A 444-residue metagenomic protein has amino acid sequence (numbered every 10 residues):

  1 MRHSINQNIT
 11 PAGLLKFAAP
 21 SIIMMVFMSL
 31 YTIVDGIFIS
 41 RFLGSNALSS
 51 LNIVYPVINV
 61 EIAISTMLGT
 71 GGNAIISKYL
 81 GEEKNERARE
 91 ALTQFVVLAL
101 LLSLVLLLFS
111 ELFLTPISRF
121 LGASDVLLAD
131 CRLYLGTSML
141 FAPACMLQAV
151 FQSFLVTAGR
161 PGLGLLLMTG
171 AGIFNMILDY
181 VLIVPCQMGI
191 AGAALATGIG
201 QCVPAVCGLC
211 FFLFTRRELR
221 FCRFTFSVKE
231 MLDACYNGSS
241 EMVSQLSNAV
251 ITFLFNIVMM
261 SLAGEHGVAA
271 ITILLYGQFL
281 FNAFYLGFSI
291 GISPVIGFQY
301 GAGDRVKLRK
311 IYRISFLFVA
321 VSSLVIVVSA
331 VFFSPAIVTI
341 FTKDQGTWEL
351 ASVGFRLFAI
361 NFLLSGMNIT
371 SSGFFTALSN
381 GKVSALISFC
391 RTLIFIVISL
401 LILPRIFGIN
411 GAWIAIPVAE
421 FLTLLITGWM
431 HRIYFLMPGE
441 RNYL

Functional and structural regions predicted by a protein language model:
M1-A18, I76-P143, P185-S239, I296-N361 (+1 more regions): Short alpha-helical transmembrane segments in multi-pass integral membrane proteins
A19, D35, G72, F113-L114 (+12 more regions): Hydrophobic/aromatic residues in alpha-helical transmembrane segments
S21-A74, S138-C145, L232, Y236-Q299 (+4 more regions): Transmembrane helix-bundle signature of multi-pass secondary active exporters and lipid flippases
M28, T32, G36, S40 (+11 more regions): Juxtamembrane/transmembrane-helix interface segments of polytopic membrane transporters
L30-I33, F42-S45, Y79-E82, T157-A158 (+5 more regions): Helix-loop interface residues and adjacent transmembrane-helix termini in multi-pass membrane transporters, primarily
L48-L108, C145-G164, A270-V328, F332-S334 (+2 more regions): Small-residue-rich hydrophobic transmembrane alpha-helices
V60-A63, N175-Y180, A205-L209, F279-A283 (+3 more regions): Hydrophobic transmembrane alpha-helices of multi-pass small-molecule transporters
G69, T137-V156, L167-N175, A193-V206 (+4 more regions): Short runs within selected transmembrane alpha-helices of multi-pass transporters and secretion channels
